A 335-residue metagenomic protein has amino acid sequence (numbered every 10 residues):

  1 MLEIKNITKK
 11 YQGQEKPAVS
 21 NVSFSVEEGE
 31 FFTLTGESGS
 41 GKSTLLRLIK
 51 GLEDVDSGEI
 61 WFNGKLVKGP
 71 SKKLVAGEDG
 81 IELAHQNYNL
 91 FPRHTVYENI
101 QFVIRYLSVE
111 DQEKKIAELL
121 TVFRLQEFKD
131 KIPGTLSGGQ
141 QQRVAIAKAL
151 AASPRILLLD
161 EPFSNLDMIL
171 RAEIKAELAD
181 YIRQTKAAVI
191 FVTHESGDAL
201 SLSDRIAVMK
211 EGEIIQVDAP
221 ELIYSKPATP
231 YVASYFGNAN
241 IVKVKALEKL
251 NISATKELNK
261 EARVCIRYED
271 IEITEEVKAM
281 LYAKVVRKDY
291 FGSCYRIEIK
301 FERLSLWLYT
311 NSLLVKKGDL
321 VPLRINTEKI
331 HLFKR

Functional and structural regions predicted by a protein language model:
T35-E37: The feature captures the beta-strand-to-loop junction immediately N-terminal to the Walker
K50: Helix-to-loop junction immediately C-terminal to a conserved catalytic motif
G58-G69: Conserved ABC transporter NBD signature motif
V67-Q86, Y106, P227: ABC ATPase NBD coupling module
G80, T95-A228: ABC ATPase nucleotide-binding domains
L250-R335: Non-catalytic connector elements of ABC transporters
